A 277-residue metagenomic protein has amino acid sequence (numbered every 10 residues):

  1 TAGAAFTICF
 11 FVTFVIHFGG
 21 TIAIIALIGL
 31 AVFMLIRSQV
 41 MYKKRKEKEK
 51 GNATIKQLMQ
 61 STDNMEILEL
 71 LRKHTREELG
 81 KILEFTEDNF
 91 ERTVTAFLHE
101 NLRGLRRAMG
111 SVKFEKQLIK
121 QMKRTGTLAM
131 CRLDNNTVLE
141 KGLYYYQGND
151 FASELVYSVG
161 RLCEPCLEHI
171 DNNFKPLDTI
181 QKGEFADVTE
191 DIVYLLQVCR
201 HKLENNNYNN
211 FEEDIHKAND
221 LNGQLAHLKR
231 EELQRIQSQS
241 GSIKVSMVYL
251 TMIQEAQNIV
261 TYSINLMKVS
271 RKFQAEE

Functional and structural regions predicted by a protein language model:
A2, F33-L35, Q181-F185: Short, conserved aromatic-histidine micro-motifs
G3-A23: Transmembrane helix-loop junctions at the membrane interface of multipass transporters and ion channels
F10, I22-I28, R107-G110: Composition- and surface-driven signal marking solvent-exposed, interaction-prone regions in large proteins
A26-S38: Hydrophobic core of alpha-helical transmembrane segments in multi-pass integral membrane proteins
Q39-E277: Cytosolic, long alpha-helical scaffolding segments
